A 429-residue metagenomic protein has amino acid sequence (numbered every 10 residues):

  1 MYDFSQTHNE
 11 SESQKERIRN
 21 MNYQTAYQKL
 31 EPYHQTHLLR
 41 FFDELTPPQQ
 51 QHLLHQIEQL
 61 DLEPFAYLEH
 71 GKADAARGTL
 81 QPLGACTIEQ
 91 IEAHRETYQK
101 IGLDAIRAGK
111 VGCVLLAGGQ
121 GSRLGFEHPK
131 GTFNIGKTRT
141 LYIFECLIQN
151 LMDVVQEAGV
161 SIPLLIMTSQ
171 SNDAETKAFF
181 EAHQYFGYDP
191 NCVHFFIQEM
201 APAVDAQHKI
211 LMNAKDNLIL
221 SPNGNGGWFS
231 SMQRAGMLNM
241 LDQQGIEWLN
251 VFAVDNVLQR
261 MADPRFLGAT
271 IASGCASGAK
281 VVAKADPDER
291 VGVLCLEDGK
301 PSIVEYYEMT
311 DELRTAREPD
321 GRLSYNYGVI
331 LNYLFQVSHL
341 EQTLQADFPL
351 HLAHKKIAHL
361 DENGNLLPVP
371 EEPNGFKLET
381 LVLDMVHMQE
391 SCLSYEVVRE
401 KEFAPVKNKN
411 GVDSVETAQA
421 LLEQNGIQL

Functional and structural regions predicted by a protein language model:
Y2-F4: Aromatic (phenylalanine/tyrosine) cluster motif
N9-N20: Short, Lys/Arg-enriched N-terminal segments with co-localized hydrophobic residues within the first ~10-30 amino acids
R19-H194, P202, N213-F229, L238-N239 (+3 more regions): N-terminal glycine-rich phosphate-binding loop and ensuing alpha1 helix
V114-F126, D205, M309-D311, L352-H359: Active-site-adjacent bridging/hinge elements
A117-G118, V254, V337: Residues immediately flanking
G125-H128, E175-E181, D205-I210, M261-R265 (+2 more regions): Short acidic, glycine/serine/threonine-rich loops at helix termini
Y185, P190-E289: Conserved beta-loop-beta/alpha segment of the NTase-like Rossmann-fold superfamily that binds/positions NTPs
G245-N250, L258-A262, L267-Q428: Catalytic core of tubulin tyrosine ligase-like
